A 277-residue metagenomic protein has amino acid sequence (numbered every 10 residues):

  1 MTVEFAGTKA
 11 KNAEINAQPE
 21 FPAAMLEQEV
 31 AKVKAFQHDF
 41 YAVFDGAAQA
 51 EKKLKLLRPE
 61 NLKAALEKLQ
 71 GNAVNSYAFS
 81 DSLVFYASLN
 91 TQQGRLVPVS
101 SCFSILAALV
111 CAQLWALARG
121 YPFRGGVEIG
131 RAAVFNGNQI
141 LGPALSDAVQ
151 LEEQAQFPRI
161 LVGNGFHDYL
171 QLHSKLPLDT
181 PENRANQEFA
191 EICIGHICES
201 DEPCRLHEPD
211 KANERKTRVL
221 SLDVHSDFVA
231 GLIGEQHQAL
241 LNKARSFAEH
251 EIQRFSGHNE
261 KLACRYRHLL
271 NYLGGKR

Functional and structural regions predicted by a protein language model:
M1-C111, A118: Catalytic NTP-binding/metal-coordinating core of nucleotidyl cyclase/transferase enzymes
A10-A13, S88, F135-P143, Q171-S174: A short acidic (Asp/Glu
L69-G71, A78, G120, E153-A155 (+2 more regions): A generic structural signal for short, non-catalytic loop/turn and secondary-structure boundary residues
S82, I129-V134, H167-D168: Short, internal active-site loops enriched in acidic
S88-L96, G126-Q139: Catalytic strand-loop-helix junctions within cyclic-nucleotide turnover domains
P98-L106, Q113, G137-E152: Catalytic-core segments of nucleotide cyclases and related cyclic-nucleotide turnover enzymes
L117-G125, I129, L145-F166: Catalytic/regulatory signature loops of cyclic-dinucleotide turnover enzymes and related class III nucleotidyl cyclases
F157-I160, N164-R277: Intrinsically disordered, glycine/charged-rich C-terminal tails and inter-domain linkers that flank nucleotidyl cyclase
